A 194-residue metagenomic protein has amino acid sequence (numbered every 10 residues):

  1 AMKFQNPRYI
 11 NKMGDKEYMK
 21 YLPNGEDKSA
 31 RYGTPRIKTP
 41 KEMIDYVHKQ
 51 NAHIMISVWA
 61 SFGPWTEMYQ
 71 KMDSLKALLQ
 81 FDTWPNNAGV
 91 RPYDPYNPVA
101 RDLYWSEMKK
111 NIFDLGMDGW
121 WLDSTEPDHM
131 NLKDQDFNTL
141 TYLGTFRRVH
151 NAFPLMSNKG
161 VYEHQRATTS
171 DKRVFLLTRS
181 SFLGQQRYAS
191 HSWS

Functional and structural regions predicted by a protein language model:
A1-S194: Catalytic-domain carbohydrate-binding cleft regions of carbohydrate-active enzymes
